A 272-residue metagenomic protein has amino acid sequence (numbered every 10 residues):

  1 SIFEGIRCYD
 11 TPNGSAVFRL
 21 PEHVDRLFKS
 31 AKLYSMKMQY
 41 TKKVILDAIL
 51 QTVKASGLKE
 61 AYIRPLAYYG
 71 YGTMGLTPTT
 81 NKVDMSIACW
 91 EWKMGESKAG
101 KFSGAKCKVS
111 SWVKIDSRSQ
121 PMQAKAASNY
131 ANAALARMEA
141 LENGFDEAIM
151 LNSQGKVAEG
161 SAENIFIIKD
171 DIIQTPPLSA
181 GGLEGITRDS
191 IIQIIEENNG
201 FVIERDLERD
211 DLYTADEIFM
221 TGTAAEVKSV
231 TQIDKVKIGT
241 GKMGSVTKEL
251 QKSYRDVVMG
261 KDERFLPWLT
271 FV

Functional and structural regions predicted by a protein language model:
S1-Q51, A55, T73-V272: Helix-start/capping segments and mature chain N-termini
G70: Active-site loop/lid in soluble adenylation, ligation, and acyl-transfer enzymes
